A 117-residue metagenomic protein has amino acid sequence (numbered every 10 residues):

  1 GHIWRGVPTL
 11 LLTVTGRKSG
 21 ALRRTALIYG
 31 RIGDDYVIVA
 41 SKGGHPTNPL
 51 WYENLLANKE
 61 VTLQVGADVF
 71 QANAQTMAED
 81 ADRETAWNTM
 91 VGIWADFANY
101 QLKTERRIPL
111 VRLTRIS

Functional and structural regions predicted by a protein language model:
G1, S19, F97-Q101: Short helix-to-loop capping/linker segments positioned immediately adjacent to catalytic or ligand/cofactor-binding
G1-V7: Short, basic/aromatic recognition patches
V7-G43: Short beta-strand segments
L10, P109-V111: Short beta-strand micro-motifs in enzyme catalytic cores
V14, R31, V65, L113-R115: Hydrophobic side chains in beta-strands
R24-A26, E60, L110: Broad gene-expression machinery/nucleic-acid interaction feature
K42-F97, K103-I108, R115-S117: Short, structured beta-strand-loop surface elements
